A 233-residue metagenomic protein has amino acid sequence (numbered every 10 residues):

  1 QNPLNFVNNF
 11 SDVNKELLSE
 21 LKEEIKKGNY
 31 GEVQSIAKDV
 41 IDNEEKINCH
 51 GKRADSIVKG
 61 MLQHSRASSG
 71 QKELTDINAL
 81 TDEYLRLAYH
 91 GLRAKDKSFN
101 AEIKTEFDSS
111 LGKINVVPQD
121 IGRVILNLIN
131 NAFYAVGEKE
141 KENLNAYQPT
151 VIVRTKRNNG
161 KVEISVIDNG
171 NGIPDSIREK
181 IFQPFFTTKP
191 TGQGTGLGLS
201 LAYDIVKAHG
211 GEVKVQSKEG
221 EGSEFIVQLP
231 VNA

Functional and structural regions predicted by a protein language model:
N2-K52, V58, S68-K72, L92-F99 (+1 more regions): Histidine phosphotransfer helical core of two-component systems
V7, G198-A202: Short alpha-helical Gxxx[C/S/T] motif in the catalytic ATP-binding
A37-E44, Q71-R86, K104: A conserved beta-strand-to-alpha-helix junction within the catalytic ATP-binding
I77, G172-K180, G194: Short helix N-cap motif at coil->helix boundaries in the Bergerat
S98-G112: Conserved catalytic submotifs in the C-terminal HATPase_c
E142-I164: Short beta-strand-loop-beta element adjacent to the nucleotide/active-site pocket used for signaling
